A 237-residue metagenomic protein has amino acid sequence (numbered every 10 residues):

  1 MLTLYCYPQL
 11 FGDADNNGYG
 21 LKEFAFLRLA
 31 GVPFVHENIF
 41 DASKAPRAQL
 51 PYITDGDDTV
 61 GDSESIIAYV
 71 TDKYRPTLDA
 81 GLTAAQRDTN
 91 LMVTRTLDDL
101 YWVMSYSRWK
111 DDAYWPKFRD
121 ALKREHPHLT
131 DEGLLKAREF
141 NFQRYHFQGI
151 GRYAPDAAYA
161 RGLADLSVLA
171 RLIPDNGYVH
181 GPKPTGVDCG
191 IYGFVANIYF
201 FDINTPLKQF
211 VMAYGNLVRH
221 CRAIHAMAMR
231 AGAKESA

Functional and structural regions predicted by a protein language model:
M1-E132: GST-like domain detector, emphasizing the conserved glutathione-binding G-site in the N-terminal thioredoxin-like
G18, P33, E139-Q143, A226: Cysteine-nucleophile amide-bond enzymes
K22, F26-L29, R161-L172, A223: Amphipathic alpha-helical segments that form well-ordered structural scaffolds and often line/cohere around active
D72, T96, V195, A223-A226: Residues within well-ordered alpha-helical secondary structure of globular protein domains
K73, F201-D202, M227, A231: A short secondary-structure junction motif
W102-V218: GST-like fold's C-terminal all-alpha helical module
C221-A237: Alpha-helical oligomerization segments
